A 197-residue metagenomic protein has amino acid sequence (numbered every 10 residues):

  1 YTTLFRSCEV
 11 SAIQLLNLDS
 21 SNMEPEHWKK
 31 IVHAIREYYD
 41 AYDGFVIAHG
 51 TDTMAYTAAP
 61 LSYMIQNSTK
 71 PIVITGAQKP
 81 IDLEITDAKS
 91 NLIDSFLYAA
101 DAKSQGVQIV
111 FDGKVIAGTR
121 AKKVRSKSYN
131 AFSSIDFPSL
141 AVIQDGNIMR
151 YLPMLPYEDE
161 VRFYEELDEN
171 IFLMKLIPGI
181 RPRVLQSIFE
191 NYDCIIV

Functional and structural regions predicted by a protein language model:
T2-F5, A117-I196: Accessory alpha-helical/coil subdomains and C-terminal extensions that flank or cap enzyme catalytic cores
T2-R36: ATP/NTP phosphate-donor binding region
A34, A58-Y63, R183-L185: Short, charged beta->alpha transition segments
I35-Y38, Y98-A102, I188: Hydrophobic helix-cap positions at the C-terminus of alpha-helices in RecA-like/P-loop ATPase nucleotide-binding cores
Y42-M54, N191-V197: Short acidic, glycine-rich surface-loop motifs adjacent to enzyme active sites
G44, T69-V73, G106: Proline-centered loop/turn at the N-terminus of a beta-strand
G50-K70: Short Gly/Thr/Asp-enriched flexible loops that form oxyanion-binding sites at enzyme active sites
I74-Q144: Internal gly/pro-rich beta-alpha loop/helix module that stabilizes soluble enzyme cofactors or their anionic handles
